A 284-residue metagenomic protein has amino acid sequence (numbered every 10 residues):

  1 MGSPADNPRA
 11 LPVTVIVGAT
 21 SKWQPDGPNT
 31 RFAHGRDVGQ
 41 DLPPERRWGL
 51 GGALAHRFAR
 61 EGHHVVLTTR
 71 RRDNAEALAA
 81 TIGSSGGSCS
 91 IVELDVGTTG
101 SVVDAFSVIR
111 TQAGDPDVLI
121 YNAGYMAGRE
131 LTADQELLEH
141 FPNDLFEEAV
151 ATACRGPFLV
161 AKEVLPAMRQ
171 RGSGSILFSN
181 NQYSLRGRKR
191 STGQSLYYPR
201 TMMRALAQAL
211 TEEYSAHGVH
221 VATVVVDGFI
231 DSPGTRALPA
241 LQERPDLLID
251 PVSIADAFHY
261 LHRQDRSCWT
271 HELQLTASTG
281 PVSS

Functional and structural regions predicted by a protein language model:
S3, N7-V66: Canonical Rossmann dinucleotide-binding motif of NAD(H)/NADP(H)-dependent dehydrogenases/reductases, specifically
L11-V13, S88, D115-P116, E130 (+2 more regions): Active-site loop of short-chain dehydrogenase/reductase
G18, K22-P25, T30-E45, F141-L145 (+3 more regions): Catalytic loop of short-chain dehydrogenase/reductase
T30, H34-R36, V103, G124-E147: Conserved mid-core segment of classical short-chain dehydrogenase/reductases
S84-G100: Rossmann-fold cofactor-recognition segment
E139-F158, S173: Catalytic Tyr-X3-Lys loop
A161-K162, Q208: A short, exposed helix-loop element centered on a Lys and neighboring polar residues
A216-V225, P239-S284: C-terminal helical subdomain
